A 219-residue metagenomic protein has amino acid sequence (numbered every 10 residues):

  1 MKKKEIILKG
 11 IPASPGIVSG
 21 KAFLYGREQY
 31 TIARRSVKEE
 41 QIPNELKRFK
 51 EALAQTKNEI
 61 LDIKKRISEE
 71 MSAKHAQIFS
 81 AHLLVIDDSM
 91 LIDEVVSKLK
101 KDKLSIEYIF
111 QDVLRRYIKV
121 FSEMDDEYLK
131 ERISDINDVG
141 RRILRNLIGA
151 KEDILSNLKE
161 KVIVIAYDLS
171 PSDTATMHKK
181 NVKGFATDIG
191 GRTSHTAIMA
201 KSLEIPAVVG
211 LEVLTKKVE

Functional and structural regions predicted by a protein language model:
M1-E219: Non-catalytic, soluble scaffold/interaction modules
